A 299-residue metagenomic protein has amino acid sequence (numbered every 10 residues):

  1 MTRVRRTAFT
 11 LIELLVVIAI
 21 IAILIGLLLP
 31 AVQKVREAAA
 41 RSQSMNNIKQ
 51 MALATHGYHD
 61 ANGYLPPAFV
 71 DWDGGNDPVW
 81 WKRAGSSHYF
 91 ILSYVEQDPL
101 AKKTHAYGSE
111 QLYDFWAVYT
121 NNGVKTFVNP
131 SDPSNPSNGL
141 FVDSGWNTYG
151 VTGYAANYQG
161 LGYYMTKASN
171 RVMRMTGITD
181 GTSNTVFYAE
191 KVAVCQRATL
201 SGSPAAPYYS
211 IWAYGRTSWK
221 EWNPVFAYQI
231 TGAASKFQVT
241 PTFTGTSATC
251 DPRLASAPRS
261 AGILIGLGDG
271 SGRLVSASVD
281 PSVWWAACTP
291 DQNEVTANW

Functional and structural regions predicted by a protein language model:
V4-A40, Q50: N-terminal single-pass transmembrane signal-anchor helix
A40-W299: Surface-exposed loop/linker segments characteristic of extracytoplasmic
